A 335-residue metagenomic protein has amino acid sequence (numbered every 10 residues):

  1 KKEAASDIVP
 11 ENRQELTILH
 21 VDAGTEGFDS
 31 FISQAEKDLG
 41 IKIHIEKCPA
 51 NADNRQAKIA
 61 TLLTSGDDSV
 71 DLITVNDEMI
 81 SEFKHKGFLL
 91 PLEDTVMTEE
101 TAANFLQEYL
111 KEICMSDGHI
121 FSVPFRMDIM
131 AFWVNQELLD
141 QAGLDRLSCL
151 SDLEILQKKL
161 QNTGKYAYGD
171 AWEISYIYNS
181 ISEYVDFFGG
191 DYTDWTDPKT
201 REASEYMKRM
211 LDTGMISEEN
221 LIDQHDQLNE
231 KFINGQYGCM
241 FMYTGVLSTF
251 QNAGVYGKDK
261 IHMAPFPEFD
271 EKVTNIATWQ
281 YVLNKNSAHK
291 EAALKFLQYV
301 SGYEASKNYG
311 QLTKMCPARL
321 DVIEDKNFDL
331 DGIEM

Functional and structural regions predicted by a protein language model:
K1-F88, M97-T101, R146, E268-E271 (+2 more regions): Conserved N-terminal structural module of periplasmic/extracytoplasmic solute-binding proteins
S33, K37-D38, K42-K47, T64 (+4 more regions): Extracytoplasmic/periplasmic substrate-recognition and gating elements
A52-P91, A103-S122, W133, E154-Y166 (+2 more regions): Pocket-flanking alpha-helical
V75, D170, F241-Y243: Short beta-strand and adjacent tight-turn residues that come in two discontinuous sequence segments and form the edges
D77-M130, S180, F187, K199 (+2 more regions): Hinge/lid segment of periplasmic solute-binding proteins
M130-V134, Y281-L283: Short glycine- and hydrophobic/aromatic-rich loop-to-beta-strand nucleating segment in the catalytic cores
Q157-Q161, T193-I222, F266: Glycine-centered hinge/linker elements that transmit conformational signals in sensory and ligand-binding systems
D212, K231, E324-M335: Extracellular/periplasmic bilobal clamshell ligand-binding domains
